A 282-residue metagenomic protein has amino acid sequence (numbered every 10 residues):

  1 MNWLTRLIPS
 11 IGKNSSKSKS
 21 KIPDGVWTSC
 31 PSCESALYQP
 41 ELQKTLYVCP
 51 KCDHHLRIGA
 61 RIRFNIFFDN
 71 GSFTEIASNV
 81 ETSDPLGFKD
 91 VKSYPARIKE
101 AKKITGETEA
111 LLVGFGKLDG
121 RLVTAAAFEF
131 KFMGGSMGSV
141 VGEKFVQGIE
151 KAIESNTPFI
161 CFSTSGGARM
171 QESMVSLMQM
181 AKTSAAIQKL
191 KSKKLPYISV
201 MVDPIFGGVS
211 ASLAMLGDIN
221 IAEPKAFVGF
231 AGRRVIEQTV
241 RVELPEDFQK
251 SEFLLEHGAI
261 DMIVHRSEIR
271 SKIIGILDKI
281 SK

Functional and structural regions predicted by a protein language model:
M1-K17: Cys/His-rich zinc-coordinating "finger" modules and their low-complexity flanking regions in eukaryotic trafficking
G12-S20, T28-S29, L56-V113: An N-cap/entry alpha-helix motif that binds or orients negatively charged groups
W27, L46: Residues immediately within or flanking Cys/His clusters that coordinate Zn2+ in small zinc-binding modules
C30-C33, C49-C52: Short cysteine-rich clusters marking metal-coordination/redox-active sites
A36-L37, H55-L56: Cys/His-rich microdomains that often coordinate metals
Y47-K51, R57-I58: Short, small/acidic-rich helices and loops at N termini and domain boundaries of DNA replication/processing enzymes
L112-K191, I198: Cleft-lining beta-strand/loop regions that shape enzyme active-site pockets
G166-S281: Conserved catalytic cores of soluble enzyme domains, especially glycine-rich substrate-binding beta-alpha loops
